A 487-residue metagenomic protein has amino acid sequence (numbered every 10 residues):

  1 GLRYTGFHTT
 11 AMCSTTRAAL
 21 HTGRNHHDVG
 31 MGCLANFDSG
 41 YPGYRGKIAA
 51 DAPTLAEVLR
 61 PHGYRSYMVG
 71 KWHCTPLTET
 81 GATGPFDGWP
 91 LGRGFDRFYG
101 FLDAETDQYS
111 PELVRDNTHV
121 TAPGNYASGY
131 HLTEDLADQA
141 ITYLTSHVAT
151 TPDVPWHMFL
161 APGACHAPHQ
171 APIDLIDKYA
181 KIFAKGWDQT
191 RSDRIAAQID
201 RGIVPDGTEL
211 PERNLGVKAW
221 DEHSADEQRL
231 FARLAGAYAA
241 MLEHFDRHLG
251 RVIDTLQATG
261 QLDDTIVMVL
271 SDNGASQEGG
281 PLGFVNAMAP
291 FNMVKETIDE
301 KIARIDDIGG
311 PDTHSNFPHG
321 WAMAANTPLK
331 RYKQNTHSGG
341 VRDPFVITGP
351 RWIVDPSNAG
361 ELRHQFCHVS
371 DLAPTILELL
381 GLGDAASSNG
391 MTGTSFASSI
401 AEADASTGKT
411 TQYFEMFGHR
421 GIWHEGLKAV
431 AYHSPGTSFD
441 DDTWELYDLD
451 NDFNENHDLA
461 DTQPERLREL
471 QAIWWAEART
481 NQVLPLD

Functional and structural regions predicted by a protein language model:
G1-D440, W444, N451-R479, V483-L486: Formylglycine-dependent sulfatase
